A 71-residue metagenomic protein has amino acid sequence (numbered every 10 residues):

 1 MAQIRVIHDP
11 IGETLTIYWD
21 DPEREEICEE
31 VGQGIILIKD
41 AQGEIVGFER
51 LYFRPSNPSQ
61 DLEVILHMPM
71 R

Functional and structural regions predicted by a protein language model:
M1-R71: Small, basic N-terminal interaction modules of short regulatory proteins
